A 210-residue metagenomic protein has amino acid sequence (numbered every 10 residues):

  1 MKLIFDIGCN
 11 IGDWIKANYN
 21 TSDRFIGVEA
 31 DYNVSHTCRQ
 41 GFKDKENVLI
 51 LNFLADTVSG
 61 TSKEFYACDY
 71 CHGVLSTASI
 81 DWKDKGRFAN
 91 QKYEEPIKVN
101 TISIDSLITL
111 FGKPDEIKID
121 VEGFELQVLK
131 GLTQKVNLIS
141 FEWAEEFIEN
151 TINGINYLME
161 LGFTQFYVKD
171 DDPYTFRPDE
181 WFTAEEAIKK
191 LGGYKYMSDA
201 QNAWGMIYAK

Functional and structural regions predicted by a protein language model:
M1-K210: Phosphate/nucleotide-binding beta-alpha loop and adjacent structural elements of enzyme active sites
